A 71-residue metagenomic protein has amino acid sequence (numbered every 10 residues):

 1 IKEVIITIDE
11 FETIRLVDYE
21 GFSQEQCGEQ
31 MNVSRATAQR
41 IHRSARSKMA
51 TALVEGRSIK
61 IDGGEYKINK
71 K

Functional and structural regions predicted by a protein language model:
I1-I8: Short, Lys/Arg-enriched anionic-surface-contact patches
E10-I14: Short alpha-helical "packing" element that flanks the helix-turn-helix/winged-helix DNA-binding module
V17-E20: Short helix-to-turn junction characteristic of helix-turn-helix DNA-binding domains, especially the helix
G28-E29: Alpha-helical residues within the helix-turn-helix
I41-S44: Residues within the DNA-recognition helix of helix-turn-helix
R46-L53: C-terminal flanking helix
E55-E65: Short, basic, alpha-helical segments at the C-terminal edge of helix-turn-helix-like DNA-binding modules
